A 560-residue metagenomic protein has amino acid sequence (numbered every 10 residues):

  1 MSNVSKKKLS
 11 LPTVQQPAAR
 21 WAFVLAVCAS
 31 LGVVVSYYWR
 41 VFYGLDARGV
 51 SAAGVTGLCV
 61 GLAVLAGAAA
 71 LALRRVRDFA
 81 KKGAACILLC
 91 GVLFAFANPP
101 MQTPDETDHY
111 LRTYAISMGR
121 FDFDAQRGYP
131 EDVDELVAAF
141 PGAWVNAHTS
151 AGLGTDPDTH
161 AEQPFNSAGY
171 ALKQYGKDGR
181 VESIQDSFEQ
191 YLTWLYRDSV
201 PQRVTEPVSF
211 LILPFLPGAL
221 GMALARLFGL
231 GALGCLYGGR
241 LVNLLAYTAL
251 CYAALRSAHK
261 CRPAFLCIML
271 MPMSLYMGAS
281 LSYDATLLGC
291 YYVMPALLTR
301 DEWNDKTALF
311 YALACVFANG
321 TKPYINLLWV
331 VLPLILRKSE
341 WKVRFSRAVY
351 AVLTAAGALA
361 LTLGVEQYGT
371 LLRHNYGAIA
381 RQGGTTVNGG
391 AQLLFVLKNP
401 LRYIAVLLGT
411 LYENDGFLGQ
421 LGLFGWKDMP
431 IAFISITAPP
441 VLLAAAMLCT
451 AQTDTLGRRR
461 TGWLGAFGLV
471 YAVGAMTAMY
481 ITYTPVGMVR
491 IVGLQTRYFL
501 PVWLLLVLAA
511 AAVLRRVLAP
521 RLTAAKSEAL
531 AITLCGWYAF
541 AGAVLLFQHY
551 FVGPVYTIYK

Functional and structural regions predicted by a protein language model:
R20-W21, K81, L230-L233, Y252-P272: Transmembrane-helix signature of polytopic, membrane-embedded enzymes that assemble or transfer cell-envelope glycans
V34-G57, G357-L363, Y368-I379, L522-K560: Transmembrane helical bundles and short interhelical boundary loops of multi-pass, membrane-embedded
G67, Y237-C261: Transmembrane-helix motifs of polytopic, lipid-linked glycan transferases
R120-L236: Interfacial juxtamembrane loops and adjacent helix segments that form the catalytic/substrate-binding surfaces
Y276, T307-P323, L327-L334: Membrane-interface alpha helices of multi-pass inner-membrane proteins
S280-L287: Short acidic/glycine- and proline-prone juxtamembrane loop motifs at membrane-interface regions of multi-pass membrane
L297-W303, N326-G357: Perimembrane helix-loop-helix junctions
L363-A451: Membrane-lumen/periplasm interface segments of multi-pass, membrane-embedded glycan/lipid transferases
